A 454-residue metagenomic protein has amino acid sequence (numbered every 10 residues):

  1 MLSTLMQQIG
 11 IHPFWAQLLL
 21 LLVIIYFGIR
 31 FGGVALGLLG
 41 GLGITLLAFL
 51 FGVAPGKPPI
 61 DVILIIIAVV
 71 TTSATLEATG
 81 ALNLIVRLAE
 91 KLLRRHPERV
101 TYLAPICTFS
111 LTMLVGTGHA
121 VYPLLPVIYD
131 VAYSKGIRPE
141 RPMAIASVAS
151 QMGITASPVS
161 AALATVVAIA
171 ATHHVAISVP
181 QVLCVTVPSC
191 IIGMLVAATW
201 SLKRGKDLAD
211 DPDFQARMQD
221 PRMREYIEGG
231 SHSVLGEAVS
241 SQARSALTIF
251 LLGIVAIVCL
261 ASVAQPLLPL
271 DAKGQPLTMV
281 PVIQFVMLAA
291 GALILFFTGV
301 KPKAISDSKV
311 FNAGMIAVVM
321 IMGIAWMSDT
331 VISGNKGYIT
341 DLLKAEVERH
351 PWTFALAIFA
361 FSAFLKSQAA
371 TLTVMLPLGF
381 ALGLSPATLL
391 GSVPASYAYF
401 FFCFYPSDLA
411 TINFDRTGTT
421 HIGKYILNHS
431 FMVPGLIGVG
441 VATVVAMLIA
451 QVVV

Functional and structural regions predicted by a protein language model:
M1-L2, V167-T172, L268-Q275, T340-E346: Membrane-interfacial helical/loop segments at transmembrane boundaries in membrane proteins
M1-S73, D213-D329, V433-V454: Hydrophobic transmembrane alpha-helices of multi-pass small-molecule transporters
F27-I29, L38-L42, A48, V53-P142 (+1 more regions): Membrane-embedded alpha-helical segments and adjacent helix-loop junctions characteristic of multi-pass solute
D61-V70, V182-A197, Q275-M287, T388-F402: Alpha-helical transmembrane segments
V70-A74, A104-A120, I145-P158, T186-M194 (+4 more regions): Helix-loop-helix module between adjacent transmembrane segments
Y129-R224, S233-S245, S385-A395, A410-V454: Membrane-core helix-loop-helix motifs of multi-pass transport proteins
P158-A171, S262-L270, M327, V331-K336 (+1 more regions): Membrane-helix interface motif
Q368-A369, F402-C403, D408-N413: Terminal transmembrane helical module of multi-pass membrane proteins
